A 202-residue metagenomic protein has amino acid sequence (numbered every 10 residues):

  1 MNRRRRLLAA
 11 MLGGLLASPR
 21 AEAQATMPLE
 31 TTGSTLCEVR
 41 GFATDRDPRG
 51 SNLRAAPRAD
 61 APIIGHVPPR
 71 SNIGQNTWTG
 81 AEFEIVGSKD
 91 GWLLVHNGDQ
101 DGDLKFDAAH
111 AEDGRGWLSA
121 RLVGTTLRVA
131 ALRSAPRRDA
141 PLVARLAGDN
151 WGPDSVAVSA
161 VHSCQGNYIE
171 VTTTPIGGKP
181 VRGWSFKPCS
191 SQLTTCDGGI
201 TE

Functional and structural regions predicted by a protein language model:
M1-L15: N-terminal secretory signal peptides and thylakoid transit peptides that target proteins across membranes
R3, R46-P48, I73, T77 (+8 more regions): Short linear motifs in intrinsically disordered/low-complexity regions
L7-L8, G74, S88, D113 (+2 more regions): Acidic, low-complexity intrinsically disordered regions
S18-R20: N-terminal signal peptide c-region/cleavage motif recognized by signal peptidases
Q24-R40, G87-D139, S163-E202: Boundary regions of SH3-family modules and the immediately adjacent low-complexity/disordered segments in eukaryotic
A25-V39, D45-K89, T125-C164: Beta-loop motif signature
